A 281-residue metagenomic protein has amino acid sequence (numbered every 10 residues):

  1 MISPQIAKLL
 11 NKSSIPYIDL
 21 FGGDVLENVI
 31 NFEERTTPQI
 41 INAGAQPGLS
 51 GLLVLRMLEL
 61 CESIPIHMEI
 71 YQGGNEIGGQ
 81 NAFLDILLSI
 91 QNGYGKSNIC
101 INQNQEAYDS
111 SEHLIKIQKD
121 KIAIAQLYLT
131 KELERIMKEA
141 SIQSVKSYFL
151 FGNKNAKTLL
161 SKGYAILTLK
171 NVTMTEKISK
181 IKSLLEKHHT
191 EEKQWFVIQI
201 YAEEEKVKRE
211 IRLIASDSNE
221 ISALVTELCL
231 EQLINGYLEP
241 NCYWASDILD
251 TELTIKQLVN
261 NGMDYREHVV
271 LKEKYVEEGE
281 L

Functional and structural regions predicted by a protein language model:
I2-G95, R135, E139: Glycine-/Pro-rich loop/turn segments that contact NAD(P) or position catalytic residues in Rossmann-like domains
P4, T130-K131, E252: Residue-level marker for well-ordered alpha-helical positions
P16, P38, Q143-K146, D264: Conserved beta-strand segments of alpha/beta enzyme cores
P16-Y17, I41, K119-A123, N241-C242: Short, contiguous strand/loop micro-motifs
I41-A45, I124, D217: Conserved aromatic-histidine-acidic binding/catalytic patches
S50-L53, L129-E132, I221-T226: Catalytic-loop motifs flanking and including active-site residues across diverse enzymes
C61-F196, Y201-E210, E220: Active-site-lining helix/loop region of Rossmann-like oxidoreductase modules
S161-L281: C-terminal active-site/capping subdomain that shapes the small-molecule cofactor and substrate pocket of enzyme
